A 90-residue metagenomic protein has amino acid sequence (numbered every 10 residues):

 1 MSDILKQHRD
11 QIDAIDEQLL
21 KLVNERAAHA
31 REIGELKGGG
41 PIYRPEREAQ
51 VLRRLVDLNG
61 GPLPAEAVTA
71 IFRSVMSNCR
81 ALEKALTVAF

Functional and structural regions predicted by a protein language model:
M1-F90: Domain-level signature for soluble enzymes in the chorismate/prephenate branch of the shikimate pathway
